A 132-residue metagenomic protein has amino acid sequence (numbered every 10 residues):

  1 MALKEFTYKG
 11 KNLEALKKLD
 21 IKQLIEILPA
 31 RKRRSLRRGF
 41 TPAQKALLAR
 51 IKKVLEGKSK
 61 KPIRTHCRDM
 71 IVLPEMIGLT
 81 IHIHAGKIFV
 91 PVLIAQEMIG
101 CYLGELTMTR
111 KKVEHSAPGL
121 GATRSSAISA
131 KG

Functional and structural regions predicted by a protein language model:
A2-G132: Compact, Lys/Arg-rich rRNA/RNP-binding cores from ribosome-related proteins
